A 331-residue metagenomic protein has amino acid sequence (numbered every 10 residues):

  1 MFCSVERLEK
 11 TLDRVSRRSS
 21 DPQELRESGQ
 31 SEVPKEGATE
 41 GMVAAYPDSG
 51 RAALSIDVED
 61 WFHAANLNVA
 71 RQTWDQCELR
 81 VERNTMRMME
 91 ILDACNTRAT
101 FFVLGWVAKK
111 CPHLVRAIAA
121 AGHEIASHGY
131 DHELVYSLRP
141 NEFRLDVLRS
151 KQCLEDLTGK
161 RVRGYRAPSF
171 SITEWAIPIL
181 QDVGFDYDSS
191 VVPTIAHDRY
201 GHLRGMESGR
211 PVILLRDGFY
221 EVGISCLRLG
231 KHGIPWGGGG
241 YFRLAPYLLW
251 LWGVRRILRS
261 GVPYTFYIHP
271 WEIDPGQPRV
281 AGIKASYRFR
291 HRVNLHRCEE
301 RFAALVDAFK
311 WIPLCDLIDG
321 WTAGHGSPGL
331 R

Functional and structural regions predicted by a protein language model:
F2, A94-C95, L244-R331: C-terminal domain-boundary segment and adjacent tail
F2-L8, G41-Y46, E155-D156, K160-Y267: Active-site-adjacent pocket scaffolds in enzyme catalytic domains
E40-A121: Active-site beta->alpha N-cap acidic-glycine motif
T73-E78, L104, D131-N141, G240-F242 (+1 more regions): The substrate-binding groove and active-site-proximal loops of carbohydrate-active enzymes, especially glycoside
T85-M89, P112-V115, V147-K151, I177 (+2 more regions): Generic structural signal for well-ordered alpha-helices, preferentially at hydrophobic/aromatic core positions
C95-W175, F185, S190-V191, D217-G218 (+1 more regions): Metal-dependent polysaccharide deacetylase catalytic core of the NodB/CE4 family, i.e., the active-site-bearing domain
